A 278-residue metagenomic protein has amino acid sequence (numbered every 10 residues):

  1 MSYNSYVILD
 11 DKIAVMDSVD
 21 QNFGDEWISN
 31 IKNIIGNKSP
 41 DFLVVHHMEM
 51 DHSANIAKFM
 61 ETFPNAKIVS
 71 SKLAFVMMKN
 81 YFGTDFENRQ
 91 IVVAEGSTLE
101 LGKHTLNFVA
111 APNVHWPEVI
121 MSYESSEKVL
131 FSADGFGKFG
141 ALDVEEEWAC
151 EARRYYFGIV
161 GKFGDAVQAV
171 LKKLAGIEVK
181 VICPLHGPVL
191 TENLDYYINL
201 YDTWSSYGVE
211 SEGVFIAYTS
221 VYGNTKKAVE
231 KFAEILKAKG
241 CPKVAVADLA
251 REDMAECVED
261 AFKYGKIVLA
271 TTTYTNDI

Functional and structural regions predicted by a protein language model:
M1-K32, M121-E124, K128-S132, T225: Conserved beta-strand hairpin/beta-sheet module of binuclear metal-dependent hydrolase folds, prominently
D11, N22-V69: Active-site metal-binding motif and surrounding structural segment of the metallo-beta-lactamase
M16-S18, P40-M48, I68-S71, L130-D134 (+1 more regions): Active-site neighborhood of phospho(di)ester-bond hydrolases with catalytic His/Asp-centered motifs
K32, T98-L101, E256-A261: Short amphipathic alpha-helix with an adjacent loop that forms part of the alpha/beta core around
E49-D51, F75, L249-A255: Short acidic loop-to-helix transition motifs that present clustered carboxylates
S70-V119, F163-A169: Metallo-beta-lactamase
T105-E192: Metallo-beta-lactamase
N193-I278: N-terminal beta1-alpha1-beta2 submodule of the flavodoxin-like/Rossmannoid cofactor-binding fold
